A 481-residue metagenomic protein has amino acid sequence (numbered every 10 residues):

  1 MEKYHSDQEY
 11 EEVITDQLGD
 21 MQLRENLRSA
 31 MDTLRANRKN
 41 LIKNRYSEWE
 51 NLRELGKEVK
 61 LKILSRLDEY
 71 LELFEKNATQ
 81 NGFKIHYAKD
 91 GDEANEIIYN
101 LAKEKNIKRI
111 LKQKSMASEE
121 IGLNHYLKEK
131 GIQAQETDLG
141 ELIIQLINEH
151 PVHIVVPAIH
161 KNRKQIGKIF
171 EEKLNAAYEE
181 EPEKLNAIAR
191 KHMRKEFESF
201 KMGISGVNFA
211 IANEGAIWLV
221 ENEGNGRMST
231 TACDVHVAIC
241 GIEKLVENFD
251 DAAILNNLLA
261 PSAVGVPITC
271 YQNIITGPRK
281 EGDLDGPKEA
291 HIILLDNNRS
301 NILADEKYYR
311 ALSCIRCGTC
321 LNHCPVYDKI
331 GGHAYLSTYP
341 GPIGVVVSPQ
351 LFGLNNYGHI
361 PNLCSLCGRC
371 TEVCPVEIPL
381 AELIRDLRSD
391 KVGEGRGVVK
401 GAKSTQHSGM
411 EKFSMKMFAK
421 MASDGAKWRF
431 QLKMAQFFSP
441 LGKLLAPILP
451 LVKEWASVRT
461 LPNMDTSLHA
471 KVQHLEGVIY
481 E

Functional and structural regions predicted by a protein language model:
M1-K307: The feature marks the mature, well-folded catalytic cores of soluble enzymes
S6-L34, K403, M410-E481: Intrinsic disorder at enzyme termini
D90, C320, P379-L380: Helix N-cap / loop-to-helix initiation motif
E93, T269-G282, R316, Y327-G331 (+3 more regions): A glycine-rich phosphate-binding loop feature that marks nucleotide/adenosyl-phosphate handling sites
N124, D250-A253, G318, A381-I384 (+2 more regions): Predominant activation on well-ordered alpha-helical scaffold segments within soluble catalytic domains
G282-A311, Y327-A446: Ferredoxin-type iron-sulfur electron-transfer modules in oxidoreductases and energy-metabolism complexes
L312-T319: Conserved, hydrophobic alpha-helical core segments of structured domains
